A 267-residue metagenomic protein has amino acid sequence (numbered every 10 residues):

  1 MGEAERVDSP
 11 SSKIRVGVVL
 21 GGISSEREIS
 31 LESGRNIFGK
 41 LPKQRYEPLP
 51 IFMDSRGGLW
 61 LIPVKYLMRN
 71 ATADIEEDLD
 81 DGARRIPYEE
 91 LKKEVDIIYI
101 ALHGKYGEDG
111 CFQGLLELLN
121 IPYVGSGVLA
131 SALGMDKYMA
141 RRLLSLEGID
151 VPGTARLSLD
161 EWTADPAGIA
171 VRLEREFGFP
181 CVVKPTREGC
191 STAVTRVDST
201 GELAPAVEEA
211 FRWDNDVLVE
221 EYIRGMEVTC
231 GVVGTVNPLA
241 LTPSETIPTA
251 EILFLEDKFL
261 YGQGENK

Functional and structural regions predicted by a protein language model:
M1-L129, L133-M139, L146, L157-V171: ATP-binding N-terminal substructure of ATP-dependent carboxylate-amine bond-forming enzymes
K93, I149, F177: Structured loop/turn residues at beta-strand edges in well-structured enzyme cores
L143-V151, E209: Basic phosphate/pyrophosphate-binding loop/patch that engages nucleotide-derived ligands
L144-S145, L173-T192, D214-R224: ATP-grasp fold ATP-binding core
T195-K267: Phosphate-binding site of ATP-dependent enzymes
